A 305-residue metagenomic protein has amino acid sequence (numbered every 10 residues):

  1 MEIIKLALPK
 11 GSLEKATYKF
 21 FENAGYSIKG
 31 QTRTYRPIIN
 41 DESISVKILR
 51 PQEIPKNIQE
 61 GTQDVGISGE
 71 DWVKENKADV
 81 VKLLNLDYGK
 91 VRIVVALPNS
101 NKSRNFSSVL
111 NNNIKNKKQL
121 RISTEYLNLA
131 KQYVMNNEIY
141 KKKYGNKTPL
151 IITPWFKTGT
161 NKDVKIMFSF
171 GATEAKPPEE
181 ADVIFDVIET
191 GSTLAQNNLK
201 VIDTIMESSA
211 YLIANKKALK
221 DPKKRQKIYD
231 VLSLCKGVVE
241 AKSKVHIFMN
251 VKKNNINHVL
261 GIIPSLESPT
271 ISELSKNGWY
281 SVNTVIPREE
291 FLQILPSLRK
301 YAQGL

Functional and structural regions predicted by a protein language model:
M1-S43, I48, I67-V81, N85-K90 (+2 more regions): Small-molecule-sensing regulatory modules
S43-T62: Short, structured active-site "lid" loops
